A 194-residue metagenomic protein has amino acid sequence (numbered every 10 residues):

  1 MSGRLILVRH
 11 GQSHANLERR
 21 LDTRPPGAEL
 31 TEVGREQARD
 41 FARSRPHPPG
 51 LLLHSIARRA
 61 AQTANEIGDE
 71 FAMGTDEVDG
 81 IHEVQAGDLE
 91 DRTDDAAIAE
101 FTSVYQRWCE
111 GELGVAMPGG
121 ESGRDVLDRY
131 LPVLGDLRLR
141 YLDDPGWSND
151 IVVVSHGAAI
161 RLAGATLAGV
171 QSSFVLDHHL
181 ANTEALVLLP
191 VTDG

Functional and structural regions predicted by a protein language model:
G3, V8-F71: Active-site-proximal alpha-helix that buttresses catalytic centers in soluble enzyme cores
E29, E70-L131: Phosphate-handling substructures
R39-R43, L127, L131-L142: Generic structural signal for well-ordered alpha-helical scaffold segments
S44, E70, D136, R140 (+1 more regions): Active-site catalytic microenvironments for nucleophilic, acid-base chemistry
P49-I56, D144-V154: Short glycine-rich phosphate-binding loop at a beta-alpha junction
E66, L162-T166: Active-site signature of alpha/beta-hydrolase-fold catalytic machinery across serine- and Asp/Cys-nucleophile hydrolases
G157-R161: GST superfamily/GST-like fold recognition
V170-G194: Domain-level recognition of soluble alpha/beta enzyme cores, biased toward histidine phosphatases/phosphomutases
